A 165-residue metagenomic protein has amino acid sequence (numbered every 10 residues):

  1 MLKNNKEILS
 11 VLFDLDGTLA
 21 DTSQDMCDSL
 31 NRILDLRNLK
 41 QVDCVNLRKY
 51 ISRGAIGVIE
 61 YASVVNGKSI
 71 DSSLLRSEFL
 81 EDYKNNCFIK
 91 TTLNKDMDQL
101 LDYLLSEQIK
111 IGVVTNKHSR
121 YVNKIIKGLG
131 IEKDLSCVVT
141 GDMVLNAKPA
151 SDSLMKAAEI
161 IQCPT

Functional and structural regions predicted by a protein language model:
L2-Q99, Y103, E107, R120: N-terminal helical cap/lid subdomain that shapes the substrate entry/recognition surface in HAD-like hydrolases
S10-L12, G112, C137: Hydrophobic "anchor" residues on beta-strands that sit immediately upstream of conserved functional sites
I89-K90, H118-T165: Substrate-recognition "cap/lid" segment bordering the active-site pocket of phosphatases
Q108-G112, T165: Short active-site oxyanion
